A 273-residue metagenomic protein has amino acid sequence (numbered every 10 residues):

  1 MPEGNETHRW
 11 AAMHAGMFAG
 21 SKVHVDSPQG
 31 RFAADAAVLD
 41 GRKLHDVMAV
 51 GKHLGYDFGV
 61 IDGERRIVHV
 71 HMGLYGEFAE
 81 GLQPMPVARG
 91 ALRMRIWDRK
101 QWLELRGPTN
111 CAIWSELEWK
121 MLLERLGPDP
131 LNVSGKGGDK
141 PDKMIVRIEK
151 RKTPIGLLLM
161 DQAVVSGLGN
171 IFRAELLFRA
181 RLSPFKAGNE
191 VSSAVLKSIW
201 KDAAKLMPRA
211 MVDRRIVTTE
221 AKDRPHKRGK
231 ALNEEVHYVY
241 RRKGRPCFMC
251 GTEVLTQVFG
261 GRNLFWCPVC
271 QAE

Functional and structural regions predicted by a protein language model:
M1-W114: Gly/Gly-Pro- and Ser/Thr-rich, intrinsically disordered tail segments characteristic of DNA damage-repair and tolerance
P2, K136, V195: Catalytic cores of large soluble enzymes that bind and process phosphate-bearing ligands
G4, G41, G51, G76 (+8 more regions): Glycine-centered flexibility motif
N5, R9, V146, K201: Short, contiguous clusters of charged residues that form electrostatic/catalytic patches at enzyme active sites, used
K22-V38, M48, H53-G55, V60 (+1 more regions): Basic, nucleic-acid-binding surfaces and adjacent catalytic neighborhoods in DNA/RNA-processing proteins
G63-R179, A187: Phosphate/anion-contacting hairpin/loop surfaces
